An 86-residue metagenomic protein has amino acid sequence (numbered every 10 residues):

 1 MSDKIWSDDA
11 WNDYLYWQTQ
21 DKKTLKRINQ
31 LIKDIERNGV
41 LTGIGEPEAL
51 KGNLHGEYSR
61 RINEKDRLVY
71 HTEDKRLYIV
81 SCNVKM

Functional and structural regions predicted by a protein language model:
M1-K4, D9-L25, Q30, I44 (+3 more regions): Enriched for short, Lys/Arg-rich terminal
R37-G39: Blade/loop signatures of beta-propeller domains
